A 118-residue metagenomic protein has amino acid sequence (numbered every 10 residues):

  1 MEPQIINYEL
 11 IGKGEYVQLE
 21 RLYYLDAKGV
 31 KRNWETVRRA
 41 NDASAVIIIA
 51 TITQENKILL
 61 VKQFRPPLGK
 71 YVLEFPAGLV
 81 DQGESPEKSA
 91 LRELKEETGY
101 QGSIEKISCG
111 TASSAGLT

Functional and structural regions predicted by a protein language model:
M1-P3, N7-E9: N-terminal positively charged helical leader segments and presequences
E2-P3, Q101-I104: Intrinsically disordered, low-complexity regions
I6, N33, C109-A112: Glycine-rich, charged/polar anion/phosphate-binding loops that engage phosphate groups from diverse ligands
E9-I49, T53-Q54: Acidic, metal-coordinating catalytic segment for phosphate/diphosphate chemistry, firing primarily on the Nudix
G12, P76, S114: Short glycine/serine/threonine-biased micro-segments
G14, P67, A115-T118: Short glycine/serine/proline-enriched coil/turn segments at secondary-structure junctions
V37-I49, Q54-R92, E96, Y100: Conserved Nudix-box catalytic region and its N-terminal flanking loop in Nudix hydrolases and closely related
S103-T118: Histidine/lysine/aspartate-rich catalytic loop segments that bind and position anionic ligands
